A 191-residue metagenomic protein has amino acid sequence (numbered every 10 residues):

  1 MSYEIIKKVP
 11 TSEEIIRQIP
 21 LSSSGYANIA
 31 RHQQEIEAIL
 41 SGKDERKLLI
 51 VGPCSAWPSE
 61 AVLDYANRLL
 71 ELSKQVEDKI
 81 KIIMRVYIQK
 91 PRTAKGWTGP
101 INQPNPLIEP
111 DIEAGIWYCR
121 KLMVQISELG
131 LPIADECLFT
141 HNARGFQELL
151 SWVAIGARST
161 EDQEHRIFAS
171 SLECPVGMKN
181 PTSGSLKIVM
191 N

Functional and structural regions predicted by a protein language model:
S2-K43: N- or domain-start disorder-to-order transition segments that initiate the globular core
G52: Conserved, mostly hydrophobic/aromatic
S55-E60: Short, glycine-rich nucleotide/cofactor-binding loops
A61-Y65: Residues at alpha-helix caps and immediate loop-helix transition turns in enzyme cores, especially N- and C-cap
A66, K79-N191: Active-site-facing alpha/beta catalytic cores
L70-E71: N-terminal intrinsically disordered, cationic/polar leader segments that include organellar targeting peptides
K74-D78: Short helix-capping segments at alpha-helix termini
